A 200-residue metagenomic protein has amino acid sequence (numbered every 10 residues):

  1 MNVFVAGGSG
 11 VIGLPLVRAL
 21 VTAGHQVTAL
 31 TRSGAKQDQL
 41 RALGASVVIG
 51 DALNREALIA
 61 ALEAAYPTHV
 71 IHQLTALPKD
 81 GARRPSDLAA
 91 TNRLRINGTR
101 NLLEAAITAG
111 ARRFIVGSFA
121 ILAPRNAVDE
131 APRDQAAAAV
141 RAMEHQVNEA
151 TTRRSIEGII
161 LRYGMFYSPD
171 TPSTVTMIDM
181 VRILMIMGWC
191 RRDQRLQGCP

Functional and structural regions predicted by a protein language model:
N2, Q26-V27, S46, R112-R113 (+1 more regions): Residues at the starts of beta-strands that form the adenosine-phosphate
V3-Q26: N-terminal Rossmann NAD(P)H-binding glycine-rich loop of SDR-like oxidoreductase domains
A6, L30, V70-L74, F114-A120 (+1 more regions): SDR active-site strand-loop-helix element
G34-R41, A45-N97: NAD(P)H-binding glycine-rich loop region in Rossmannoid oxidoreductase-like domains and their noncatalytic homologs
K79, P85-A137: Conserved Rossmann-fold NAD(P)-dependent oxidoreductase catalytic core, especially the SDR/UDP-sugar
R113, S118-I121, E144-P169: Conserved beta-loop-beta element that borders a ligand/cofactor-binding pocket
T176-C199: A conserved pocket-lining segment of Rossmann-fold NAD(P)-dependent short-chain dehydrogenase/reductase
